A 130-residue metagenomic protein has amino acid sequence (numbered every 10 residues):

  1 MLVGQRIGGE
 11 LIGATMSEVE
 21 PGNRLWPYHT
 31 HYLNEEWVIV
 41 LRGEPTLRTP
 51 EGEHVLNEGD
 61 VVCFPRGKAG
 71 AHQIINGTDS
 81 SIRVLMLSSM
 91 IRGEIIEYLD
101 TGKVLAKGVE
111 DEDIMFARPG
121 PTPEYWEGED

Functional and structural regions predicted by a protein language model:
M1-Y28, N34: A short glycine-rich, His/Asp/Glu-containing loop-to-beta-strand
G8, L33, K68, D79-S80: Short strand-connecting beta-turns/loops that link adjacent beta-strands
L11, A71, V84: Extracellular structured ligand-interaction cores
M16-E20, T30-R48, L87-I91: Short, conserved beta-strand element in jelly-roll/cupin
E20-R24, E44, E53, K68-G70 (+2 more regions): Short, charged/polar surface micro-motifs in flexible loops or helix N-caps
P27, L47-R48, F64, A71-G77: Short beta-strand His + acidic residue motifs that chelate non-heme Fe in jelly-roll/DSBH and cupin folds
P50-G67: Short acidic-glycine-tyrosine-enriched beta hairpin
I75-D130: Double-stranded beta-helix
